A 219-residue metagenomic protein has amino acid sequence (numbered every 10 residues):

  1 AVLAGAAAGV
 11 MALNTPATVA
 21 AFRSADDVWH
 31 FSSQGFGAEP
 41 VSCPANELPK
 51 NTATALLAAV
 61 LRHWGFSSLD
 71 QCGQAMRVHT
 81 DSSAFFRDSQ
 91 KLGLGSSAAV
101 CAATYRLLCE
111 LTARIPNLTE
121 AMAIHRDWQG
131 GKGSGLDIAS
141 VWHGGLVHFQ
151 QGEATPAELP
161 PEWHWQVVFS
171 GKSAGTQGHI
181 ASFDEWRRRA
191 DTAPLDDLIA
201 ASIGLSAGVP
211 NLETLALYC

Functional and structural regions predicted by a protein language model:
V2-L3, V10-L13, T18-L69, A75 (+3 more regions): C-terminal nucleotide
K91-R114: DPxDG-like acidic metal-binding loop motif
